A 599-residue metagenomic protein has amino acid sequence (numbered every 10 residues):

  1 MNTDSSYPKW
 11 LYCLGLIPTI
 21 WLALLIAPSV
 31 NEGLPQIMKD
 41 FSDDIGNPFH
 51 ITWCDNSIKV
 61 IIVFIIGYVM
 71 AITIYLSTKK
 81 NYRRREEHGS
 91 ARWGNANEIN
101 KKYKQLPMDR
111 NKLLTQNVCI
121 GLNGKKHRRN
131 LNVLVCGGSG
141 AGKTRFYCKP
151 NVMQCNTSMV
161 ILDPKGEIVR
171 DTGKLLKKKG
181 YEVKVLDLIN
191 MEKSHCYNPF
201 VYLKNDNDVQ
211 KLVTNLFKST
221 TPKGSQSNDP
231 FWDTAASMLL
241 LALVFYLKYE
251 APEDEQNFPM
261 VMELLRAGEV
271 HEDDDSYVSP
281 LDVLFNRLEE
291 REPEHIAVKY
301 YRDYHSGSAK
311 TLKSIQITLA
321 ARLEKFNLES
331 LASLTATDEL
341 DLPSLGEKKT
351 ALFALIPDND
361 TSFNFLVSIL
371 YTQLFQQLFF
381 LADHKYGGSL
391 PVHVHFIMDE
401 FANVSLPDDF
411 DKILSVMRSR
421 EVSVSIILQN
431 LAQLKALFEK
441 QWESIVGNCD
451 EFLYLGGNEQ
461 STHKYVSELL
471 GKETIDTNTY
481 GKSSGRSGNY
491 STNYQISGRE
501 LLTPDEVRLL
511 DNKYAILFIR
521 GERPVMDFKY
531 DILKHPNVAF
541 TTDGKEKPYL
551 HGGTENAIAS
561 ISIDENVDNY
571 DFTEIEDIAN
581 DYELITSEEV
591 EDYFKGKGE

Functional and structural regions predicted by a protein language model:
M1-A141, R145-C148, E192, S483 (+2 more regions): Basic- and hydrophobic-enriched, low-structure N-terminal and domain-boundary segments that flank ATP-binding catalytic
L106-N111, T221-D229, E253, T477-Q495: Low-complexity, polar-biased intrinsically disordered regions enriched in Pro/Ser/Thr/Gly
R129-V422, L437, Q441, G447 (+2 more regions): P-loop NTPase motor domains
S362, K534-N537: A short local loop/turn or secondary-structure capping micro-motif enriched for an aromatic residue
L414-V416, R420-I516: Conserved ATP-driven motor cores of ASCE-family P-loop NTPases powering translocation/secretion/packaging/pilus
E500, A539-T542: Extended alpha-helical interface modules used as scaffolds for assembling large macromolecular complexes
D531: Short, surface-exposed polybasic-aromatic patches that bind anionic ligands, especially phosphate groups
